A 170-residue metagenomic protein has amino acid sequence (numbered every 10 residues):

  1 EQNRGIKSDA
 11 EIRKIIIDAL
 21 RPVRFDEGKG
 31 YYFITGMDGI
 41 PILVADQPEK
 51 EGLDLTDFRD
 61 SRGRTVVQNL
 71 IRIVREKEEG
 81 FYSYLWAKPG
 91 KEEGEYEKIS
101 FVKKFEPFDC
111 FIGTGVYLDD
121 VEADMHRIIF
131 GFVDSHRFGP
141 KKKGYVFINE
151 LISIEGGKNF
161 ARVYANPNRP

Functional and structural regions predicted by a protein language model:
E1-P170: N-terminal membrane-sensor/transducer module of prokaryotic signaling receptors
